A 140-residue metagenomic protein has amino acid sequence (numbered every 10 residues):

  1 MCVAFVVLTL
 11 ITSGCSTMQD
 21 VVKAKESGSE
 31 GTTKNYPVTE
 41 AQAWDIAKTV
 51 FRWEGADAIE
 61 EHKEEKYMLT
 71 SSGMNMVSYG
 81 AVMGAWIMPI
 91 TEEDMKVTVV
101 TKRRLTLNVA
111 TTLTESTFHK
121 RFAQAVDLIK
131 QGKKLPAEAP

Functional and structural regions predicted by a protein language model:
M1-V3: Bacterial N-terminal signal peptides that target proteins for export
V6-T9: Processing junctions and N-termini across compartments
I11-G14: C-terminal motif of bacterial Sec signal peptides marking the signal peptidase cleavage site
S16-P140: Ser/Thr-rich, low-complexity intrinsically disordered terminal regions
